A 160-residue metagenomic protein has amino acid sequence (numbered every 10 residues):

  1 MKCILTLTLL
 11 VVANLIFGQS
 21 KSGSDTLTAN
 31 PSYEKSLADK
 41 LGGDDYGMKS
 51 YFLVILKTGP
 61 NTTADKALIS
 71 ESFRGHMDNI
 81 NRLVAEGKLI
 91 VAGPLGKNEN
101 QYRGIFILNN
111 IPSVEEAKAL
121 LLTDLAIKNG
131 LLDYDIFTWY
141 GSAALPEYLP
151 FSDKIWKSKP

Functional and structural regions predicted by a protein language model:
M1-T26: Bacterial Sec-dependent N-terminal signal peptides
Q19-P160: Conserved, structured core segments of small domains
